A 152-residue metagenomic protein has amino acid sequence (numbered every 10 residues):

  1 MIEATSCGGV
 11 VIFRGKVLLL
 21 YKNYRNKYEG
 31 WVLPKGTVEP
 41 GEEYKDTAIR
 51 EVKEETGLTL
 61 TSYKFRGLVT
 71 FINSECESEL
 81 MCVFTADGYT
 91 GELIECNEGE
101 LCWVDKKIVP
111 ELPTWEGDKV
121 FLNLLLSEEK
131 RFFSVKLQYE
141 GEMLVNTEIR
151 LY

Functional and structural regions predicted by a protein language model:
M1-V32, E54, T59-T61: N-terminal strand-loop-strand
A4-T5, F71-E92: Active-site-adjacent beta-strand/loop module that shapes the phosphate/pyrophosphate-binding cleft
R14-K16, N23, A86-E92, K106-I108: Short loop segments at secondary-structure junctions
L20-K22, L68, T147: Residue-level detector of high-confidence beta-strand sites
L33-R66, F84: The catalytic Nudix box helix
V83-T85, I94-L124, V145-Y152: NUDIX/MutT-family hydrolases
S127-Y152: Charged phosphate-binding loop/patch that engages nucleotide di/tri-phosphates or the phosphate backbone of nucleic
